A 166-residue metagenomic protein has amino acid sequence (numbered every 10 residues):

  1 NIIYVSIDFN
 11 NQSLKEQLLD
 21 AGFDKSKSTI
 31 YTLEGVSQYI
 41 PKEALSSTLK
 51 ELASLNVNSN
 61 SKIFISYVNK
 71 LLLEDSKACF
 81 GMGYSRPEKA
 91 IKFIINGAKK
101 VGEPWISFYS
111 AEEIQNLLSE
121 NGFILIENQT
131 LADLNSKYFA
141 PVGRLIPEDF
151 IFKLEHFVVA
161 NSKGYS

Functional and structural regions predicted by a protein language model:
N1-S166: Alpha-helical subdomain
